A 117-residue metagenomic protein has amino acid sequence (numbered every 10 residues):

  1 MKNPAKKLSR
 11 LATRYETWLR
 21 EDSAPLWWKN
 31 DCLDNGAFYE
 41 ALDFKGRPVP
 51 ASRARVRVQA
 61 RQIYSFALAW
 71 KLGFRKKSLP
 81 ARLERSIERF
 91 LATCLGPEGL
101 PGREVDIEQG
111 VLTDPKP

Functional and structural regions predicted by a protein language model:
M1-P117: Glycan-recognition and catalytic cores of secretory/periplasmic carbohydrate-active enzymes
